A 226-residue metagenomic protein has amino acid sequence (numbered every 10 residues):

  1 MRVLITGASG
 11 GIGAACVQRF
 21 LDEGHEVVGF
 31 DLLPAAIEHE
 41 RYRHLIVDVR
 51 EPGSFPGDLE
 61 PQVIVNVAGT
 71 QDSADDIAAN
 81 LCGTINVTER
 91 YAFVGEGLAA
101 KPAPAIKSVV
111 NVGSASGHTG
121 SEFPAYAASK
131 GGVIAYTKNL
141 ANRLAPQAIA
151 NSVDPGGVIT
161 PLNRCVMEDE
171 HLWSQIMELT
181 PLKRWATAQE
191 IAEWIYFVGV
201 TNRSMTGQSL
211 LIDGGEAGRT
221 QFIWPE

Functional and structural regions predicted by a protein language model:
S9, G13-Q18: N-terminal Rossmann NAD(P)H-binding glycine-rich loop of SDR-like oxidoreductase domains
Q18, T84-I85, G131-K138, N142 (+2 more regions): Conserved active-site helix of classical SDR/Rossmann-fold NAD(P)-dependent CH-OH oxidoreductases
V67-D72, G215: Conserved NAD(P)H cofactor-binding loop of Rossmann-fold oxidoreductase domains
A100-G132, T137-A145, G157-V158: Catalytic loop of short-chain dehydrogenase/reductase
A145-I149, M205-Q208: Short, small/polar-rich loop/turn modules that mediate ligand/substrate recognition or access, typified
D154-C165: Short, flexible catalytic-loop segment of classical short-chain dehydrogenase/reductase
R184-I212, A217: C-terminal substrate-recognition "lid" of short-chain dehydrogenase/reductases
